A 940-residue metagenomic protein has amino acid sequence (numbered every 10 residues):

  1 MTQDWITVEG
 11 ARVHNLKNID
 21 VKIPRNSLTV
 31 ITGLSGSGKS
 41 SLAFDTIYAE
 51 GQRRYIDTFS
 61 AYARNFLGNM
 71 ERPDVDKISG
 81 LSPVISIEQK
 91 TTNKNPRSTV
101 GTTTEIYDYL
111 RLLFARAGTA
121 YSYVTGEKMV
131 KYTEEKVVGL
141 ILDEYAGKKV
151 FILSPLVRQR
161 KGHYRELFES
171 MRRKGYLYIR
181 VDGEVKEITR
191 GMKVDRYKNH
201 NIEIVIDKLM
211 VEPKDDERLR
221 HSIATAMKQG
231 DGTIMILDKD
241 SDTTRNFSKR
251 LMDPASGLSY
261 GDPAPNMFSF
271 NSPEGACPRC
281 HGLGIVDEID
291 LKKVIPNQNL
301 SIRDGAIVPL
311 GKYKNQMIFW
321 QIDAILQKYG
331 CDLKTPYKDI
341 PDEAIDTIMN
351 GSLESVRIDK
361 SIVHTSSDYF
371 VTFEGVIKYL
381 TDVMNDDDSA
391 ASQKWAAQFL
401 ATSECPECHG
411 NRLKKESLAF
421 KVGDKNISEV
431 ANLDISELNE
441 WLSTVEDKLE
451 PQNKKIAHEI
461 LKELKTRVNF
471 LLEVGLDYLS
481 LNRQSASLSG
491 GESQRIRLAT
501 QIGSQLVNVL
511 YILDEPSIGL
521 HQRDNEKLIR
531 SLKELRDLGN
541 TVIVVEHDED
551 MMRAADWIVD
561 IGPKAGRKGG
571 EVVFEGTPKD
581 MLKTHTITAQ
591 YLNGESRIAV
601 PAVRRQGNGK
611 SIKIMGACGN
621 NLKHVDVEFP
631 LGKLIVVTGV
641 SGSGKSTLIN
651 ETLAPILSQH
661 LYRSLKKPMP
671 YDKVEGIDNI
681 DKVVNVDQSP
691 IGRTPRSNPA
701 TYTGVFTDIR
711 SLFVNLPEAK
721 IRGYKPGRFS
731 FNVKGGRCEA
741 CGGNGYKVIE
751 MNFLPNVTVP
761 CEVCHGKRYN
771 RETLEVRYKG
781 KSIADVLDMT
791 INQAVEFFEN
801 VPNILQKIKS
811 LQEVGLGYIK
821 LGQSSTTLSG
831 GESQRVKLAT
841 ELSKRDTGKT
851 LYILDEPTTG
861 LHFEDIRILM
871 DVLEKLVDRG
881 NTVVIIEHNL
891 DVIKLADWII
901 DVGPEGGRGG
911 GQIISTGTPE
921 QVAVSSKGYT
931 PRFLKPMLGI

Functional and structural regions predicted by a protein language model:
M1-I940: Conserved phosphate-binding elements of NTP-dependent enzyme cores
